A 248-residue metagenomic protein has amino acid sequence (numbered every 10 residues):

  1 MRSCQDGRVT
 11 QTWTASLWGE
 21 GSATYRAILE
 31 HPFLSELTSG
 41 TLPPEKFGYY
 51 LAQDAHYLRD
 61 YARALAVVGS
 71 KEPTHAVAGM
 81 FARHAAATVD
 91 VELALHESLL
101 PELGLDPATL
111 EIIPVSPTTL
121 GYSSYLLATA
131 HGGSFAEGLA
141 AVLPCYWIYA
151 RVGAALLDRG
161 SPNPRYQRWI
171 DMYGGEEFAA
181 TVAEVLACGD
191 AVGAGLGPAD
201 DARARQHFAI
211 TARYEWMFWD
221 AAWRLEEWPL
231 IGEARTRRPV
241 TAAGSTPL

Functional and structural regions predicted by a protein language model:
M1-R8, R238-L248: N-terminal amphipathic/basic-hydrophobic helices that include classical n-h-c signal peptides and signal-anchor
D6-L34, E177-A187: Acidic, low-complexity proline/glycine-rich segments
T10-A15, Y125-L127, W228: Hydrophobic alpha-helical segments
S22-I28, T41-K71, V91, A140-A150 (+1 more regions): Alpha-helical bundle segments that constitute or directly flank the non-heme di-iron/ferroxidase center
F33-S39, L126-A128, A191-P198: Short, charged/polar, low-complexity loop and linker segments that flank or interrupt alpha-helical bundles
A76-E177, A209, R213: Active-site-proximal alpha-helical scaffolds that flank and shape metal-associated catalytic sites
F178-F208: Long amphipathic all-alpha helical oligomerization modules
R205-V240, L248: Acidic, carboxylate-rich catalytic segments that either coordinate divalent cations
